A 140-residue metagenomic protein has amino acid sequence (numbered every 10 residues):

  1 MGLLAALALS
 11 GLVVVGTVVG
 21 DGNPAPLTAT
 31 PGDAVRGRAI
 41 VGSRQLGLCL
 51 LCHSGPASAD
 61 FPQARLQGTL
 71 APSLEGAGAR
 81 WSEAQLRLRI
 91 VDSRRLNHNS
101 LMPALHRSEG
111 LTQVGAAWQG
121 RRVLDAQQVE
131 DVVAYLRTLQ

Functional and structural regions predicted by a protein language model:
M1-G2, V15-V19: Domain-scale selection of a single, long terminal region that carries the protein's primary operational module
G2-L12: Bacterial N-terminal signal peptides
T17-R44: Electrostatic cytochrome c docking/interface patches
P31, L50, S54-R95, L101-G115: Gly/Gly-Pro-rich "capping" loops immediately C-terminal to redox-active cysteine motifs in periplasmic/lumenal
G42, A79, V91-R95, A134-Q140: Sec-exported extracytoplasmic/periplasmic mature domains
R44-L48, P56, Q128: Short pre-active-site segment immediately N-terminal to redox-active cysteine/selenocysteine motifs in thiol-based
E83-V91, A126-V133, R137: An amphipathic alpha-helix signature
A116-V123: Periplasmic OmpA-like peptidoglycan-binding domain that tethers envelope proteins to the cell wall
